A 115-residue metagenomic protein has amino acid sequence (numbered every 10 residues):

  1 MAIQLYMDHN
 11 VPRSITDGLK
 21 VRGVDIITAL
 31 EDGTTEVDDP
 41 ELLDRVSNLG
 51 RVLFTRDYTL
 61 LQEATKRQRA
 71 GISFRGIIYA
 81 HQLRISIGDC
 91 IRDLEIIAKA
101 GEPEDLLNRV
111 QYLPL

Functional and structural regions predicted by a protein language model:
A2-G50: N-terminal first-folded block
M7-D8, T55-D57, Y79: Small/polar loops that bind or transfer phosphate-bearing groups
T16-D17, E63-T65, D89: Short glycine-/acidic-enriched loop or helix-start segments at secondary-structure transitions that form or flank
D25, G76, R109-Q111: Conserved beta-strand segments of alpha/beta enzyme cores
D39, R45-K66: Acidic, metal-binding active-site segment of PIN/NYN-like and related structure-specific nucleases
D44-R45, A70-F74: Short, hinge-like loop/turn segments at secondary-structure boundaries
I72-A98: Active-site-adjacent loop/tail segments of enzyme domains
I96-L115: Charged phosphate-binding loop/patch that engages nucleotide di/tri-phosphates or the phosphate backbone of nucleic
